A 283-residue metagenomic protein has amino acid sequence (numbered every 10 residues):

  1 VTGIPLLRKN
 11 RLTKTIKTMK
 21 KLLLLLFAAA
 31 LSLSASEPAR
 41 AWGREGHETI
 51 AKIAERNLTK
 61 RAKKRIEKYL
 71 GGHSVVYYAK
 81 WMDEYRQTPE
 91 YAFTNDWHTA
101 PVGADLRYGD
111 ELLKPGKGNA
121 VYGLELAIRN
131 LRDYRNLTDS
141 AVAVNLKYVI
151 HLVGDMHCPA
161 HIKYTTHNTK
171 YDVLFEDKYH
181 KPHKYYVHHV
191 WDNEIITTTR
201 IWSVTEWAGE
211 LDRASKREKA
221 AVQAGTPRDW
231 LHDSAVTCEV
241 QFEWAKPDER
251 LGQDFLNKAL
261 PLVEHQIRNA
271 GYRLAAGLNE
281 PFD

Functional and structural regions predicted by a protein language model:
V1-P5, T15-R44: Bacterial Sec-dependent N-terminal signal peptides
R40-L152, P159, Y164-D283: N-terminal, motif-rich segments that launch catalysis or mediate targeting to/interaction with membranes, typified by
